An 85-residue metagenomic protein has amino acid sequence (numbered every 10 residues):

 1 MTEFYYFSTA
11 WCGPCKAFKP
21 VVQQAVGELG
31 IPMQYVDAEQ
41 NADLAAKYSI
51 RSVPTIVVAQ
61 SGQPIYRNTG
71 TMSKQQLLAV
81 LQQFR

Functional and structural regions predicted by a protein language model:
M1-A25: Local sequence-structure signature of Cys/Sec-based thiol-disulfide redox active-site neighborhoods
F7, V26, G30-D43: Thiol-based oxidoreductase modules, predominantly thioredoxin-like and allied folds used for disulfide exchange
G13, Q40-D43, M72-Q75: Short alpha-helical
A38, I50, G70: Conserved strand-loop elements at the edges of beta-sheets that form or border functional pockets
L44-Y48, V80: CheY-like receiver
Y48-V57: Structural micro-motif
V58-R85: Non-catalytic, surface beta->alpha helical segment in thiol-disulfide oxidoreductase systems
